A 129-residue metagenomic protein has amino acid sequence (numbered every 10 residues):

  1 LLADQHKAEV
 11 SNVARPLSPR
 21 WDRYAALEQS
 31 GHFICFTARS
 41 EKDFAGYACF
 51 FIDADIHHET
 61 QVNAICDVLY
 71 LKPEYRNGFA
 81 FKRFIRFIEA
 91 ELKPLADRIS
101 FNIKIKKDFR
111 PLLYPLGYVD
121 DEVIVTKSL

Functional and structural regions predicted by a protein language model:
L1-S18: Short amphipathic alpha-helix that is part of the acyltransferase structural core
A25-T37: A short helix-loop-beta-strand connector motif used in the catalytic cores of GNAT acetyltransferases and, in some
T37, D43-D53: Conserved beta-strand in the GNAT
D55-C66: A conserved beta-turn-beta hairpin within the catalytic core of GNAT-like acetyltransferases that forms part
D67-G78: A short, internal acetyl-CoA/4′-phosphopantetheine-binding micro-motif in the GNAT/acyltransferase core
R83-D97: Conserved acyl-CoA
I99-P111, L129: Conserved beta-strand-loop-alpha-helix junction that forms the acyl-donor binding cleft
L113-V123: Conserved acetyl-CoA-binding loop of GNAT-fold acetyltransferases
